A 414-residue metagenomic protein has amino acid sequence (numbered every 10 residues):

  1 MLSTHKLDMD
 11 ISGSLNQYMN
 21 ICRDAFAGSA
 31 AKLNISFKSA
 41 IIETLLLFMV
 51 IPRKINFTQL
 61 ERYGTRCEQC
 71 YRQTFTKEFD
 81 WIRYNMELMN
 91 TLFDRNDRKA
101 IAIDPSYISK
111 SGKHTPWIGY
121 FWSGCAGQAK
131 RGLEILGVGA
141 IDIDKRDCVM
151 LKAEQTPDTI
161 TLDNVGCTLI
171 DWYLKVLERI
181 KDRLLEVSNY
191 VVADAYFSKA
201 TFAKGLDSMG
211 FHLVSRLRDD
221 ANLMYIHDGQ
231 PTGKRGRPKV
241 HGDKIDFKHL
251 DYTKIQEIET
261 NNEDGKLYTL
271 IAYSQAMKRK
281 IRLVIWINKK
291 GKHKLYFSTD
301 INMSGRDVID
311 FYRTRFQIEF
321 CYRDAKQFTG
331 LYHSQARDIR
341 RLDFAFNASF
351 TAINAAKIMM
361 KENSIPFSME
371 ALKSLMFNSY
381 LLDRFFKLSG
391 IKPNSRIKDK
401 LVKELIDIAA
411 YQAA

Functional and structural regions predicted by a protein language model:
M1-S29, F37, D97, K110 (+2 more regions): Single, function-defining residue in the core of a domain
M1-T76, D80: Gly/serine-rich nucleotide phosphate-binding loop at the start of the catalytic core of nucleotide/ADP-ribose-handling
E43-L47, G137-G139, S349, I353: Contiguous, well-ordered alpha-helical segments that form the cores/surfaces of helical PPI scaffolds
L47, Q73-R146, D264-I271: Active-site-proximal, Lys/Arg-enriched surface segment that forms a nucleic-acid-binding/basic interface patch
F48, G64, L92, L177-L184: Hydrophobic, Leu/Ile/Phe/Ala-enriched alpha-helical segments that form helix-helix packing faces
V50, C125-Q128, D163-G166: Short gly/ser-rich anion-binding loops that grip negatively charged ligand groups
P52, W81-Y84, K130, A195-S198 (+1 more regions): Short, glycine/acidic-rich beta->alpha junctions
R53, G64, E68, W81-I82 (+3 more regions): Generic structural signal for well-ordered secondary structure
